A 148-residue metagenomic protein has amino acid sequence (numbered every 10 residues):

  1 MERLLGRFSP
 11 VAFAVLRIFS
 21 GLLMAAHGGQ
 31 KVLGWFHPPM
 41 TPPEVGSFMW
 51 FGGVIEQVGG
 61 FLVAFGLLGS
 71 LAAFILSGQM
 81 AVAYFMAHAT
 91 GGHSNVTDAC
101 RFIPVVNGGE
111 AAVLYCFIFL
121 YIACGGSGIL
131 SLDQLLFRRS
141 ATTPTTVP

Functional and structural regions predicted by a protein language model:
M1-L33, F48-V58, F65-P148: Extended, low-polarity transmembrane helix blocks
G29-P43: Short juxtamembrane and helix-loop transition motifs at transmembrane-helix boundaries in membrane proteins
